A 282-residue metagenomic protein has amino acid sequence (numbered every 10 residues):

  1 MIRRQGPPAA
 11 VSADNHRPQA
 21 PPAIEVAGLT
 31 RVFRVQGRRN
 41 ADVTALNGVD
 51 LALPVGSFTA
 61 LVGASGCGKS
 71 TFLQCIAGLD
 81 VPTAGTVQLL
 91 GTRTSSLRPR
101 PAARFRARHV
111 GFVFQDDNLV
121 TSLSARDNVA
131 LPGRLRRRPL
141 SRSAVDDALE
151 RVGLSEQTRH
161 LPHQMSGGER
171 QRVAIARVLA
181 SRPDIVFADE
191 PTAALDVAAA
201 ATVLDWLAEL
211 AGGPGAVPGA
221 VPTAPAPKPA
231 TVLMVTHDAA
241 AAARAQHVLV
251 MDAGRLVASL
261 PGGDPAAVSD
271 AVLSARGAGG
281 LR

Functional and structural regions predicted by a protein language model:
R34-G37, A130-S143, R151: ABC-type ATPase nucleotide-binding domains, specifically the catalytic core motifs of the NBD
N40, T94-G111, L135, V268-S269: ABC ATPase NBD coupling module
G85-R93: Conserved ABC transporter NBD signature motif
A107, H160-H163, S181, G212 (+1 more regions): Conserved signature/switch motifs of ABC ATPase nucleotide-binding domains
L123-L131: Short coil-to-helix segment of the ABC ATPase nucleotide-binding domain corresponding to the Q-loop/switch region
L161-M165, E169-Q171: Conserved ABC ATPase signature
V186-D189: Catalytic Walker B motif of ABC-type/P-loop ATPase nucleotide-binding domains
